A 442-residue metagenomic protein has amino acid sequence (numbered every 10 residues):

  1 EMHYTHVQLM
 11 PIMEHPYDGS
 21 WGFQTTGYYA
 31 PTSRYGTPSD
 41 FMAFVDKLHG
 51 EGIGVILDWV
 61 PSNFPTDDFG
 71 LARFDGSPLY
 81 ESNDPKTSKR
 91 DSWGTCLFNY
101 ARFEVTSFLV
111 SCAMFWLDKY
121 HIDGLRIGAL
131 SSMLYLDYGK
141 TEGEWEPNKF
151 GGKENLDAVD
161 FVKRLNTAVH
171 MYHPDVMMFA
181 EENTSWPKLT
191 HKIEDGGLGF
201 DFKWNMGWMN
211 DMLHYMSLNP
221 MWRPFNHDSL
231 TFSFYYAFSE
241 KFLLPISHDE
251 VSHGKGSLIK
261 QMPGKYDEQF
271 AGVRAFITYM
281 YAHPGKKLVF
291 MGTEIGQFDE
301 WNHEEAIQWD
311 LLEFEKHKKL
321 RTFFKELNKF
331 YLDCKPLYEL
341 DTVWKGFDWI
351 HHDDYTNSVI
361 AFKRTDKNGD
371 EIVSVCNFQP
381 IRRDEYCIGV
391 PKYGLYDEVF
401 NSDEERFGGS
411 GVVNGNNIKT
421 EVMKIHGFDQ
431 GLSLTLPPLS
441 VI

Functional and structural regions predicted by a protein language model:
E1-K153: Substrate-binding/active-site clefts of carbohydrate-active enzymes
L9, Y28, L48, W116 (+7 more regions): Conserved, mostly hydrophobic/aromatic
F23-T26, W301-L311: Active-site His/acidic residue clusters
T37-D40, E104-L109, E154-F161, E268-G272 (+3 more regions): Soluble or luminal CAZymes and related metallo-dependent hydrolases
V45, A113-L117, N166, I277-Y281 (+2 more regions): Non-transmembrane alpha-helical segments in soluble domains of secreted/periplasmic/extracellular proteins
H121-D123, Y138-E304, L332-D403, S410-G411: Conserved alpha/beta catalytic core and glycan-binding cleft of carbohydrate-active enzymes
E315-L337: Catalytic cores of secreted or luminal carbohydrate-active enzymes
G415-I442: C-terminal beta-strand-rich structural cap/linker in extracellular carbohydrate-active enzymes
